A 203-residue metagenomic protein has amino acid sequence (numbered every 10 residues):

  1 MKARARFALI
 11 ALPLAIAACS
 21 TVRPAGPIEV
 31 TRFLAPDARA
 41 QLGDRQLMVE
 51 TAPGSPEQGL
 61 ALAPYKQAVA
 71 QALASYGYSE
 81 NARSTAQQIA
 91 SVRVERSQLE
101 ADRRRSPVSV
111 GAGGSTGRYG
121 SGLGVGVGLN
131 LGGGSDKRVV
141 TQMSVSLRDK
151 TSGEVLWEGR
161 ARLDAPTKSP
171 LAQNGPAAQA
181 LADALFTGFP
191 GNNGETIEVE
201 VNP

Functional and structural regions predicted by a protein language model:
K2, R6, C19-Y76, E195-P203: A structural "domain/chain start" motif
A8-A17: Bacterial N-terminal signal peptides
C19-R39, G133-P203: C-terminal/domain-edge helix-coil "capping" segments
G43-R45, V69, Y76, A86-A90 (+2 more regions): Envelope-exposed proteins and targeting segments
G54-S55, R96-L99, L163-D164: Solvent-exposed loop/turn segments at secondary-structure junctions within structured extracellular/periplasmic domains
V69-E80, V94-Q98, T151, L185 (+1 more regions): Sec/Tat-exported extracytoplasmic proteins
N81-A101, E200-P203: Acidic helix-start/capping segments at beta-turn-to-alpha-helix junctions
R93-S152: Surface-exposed short loop/turn segments
